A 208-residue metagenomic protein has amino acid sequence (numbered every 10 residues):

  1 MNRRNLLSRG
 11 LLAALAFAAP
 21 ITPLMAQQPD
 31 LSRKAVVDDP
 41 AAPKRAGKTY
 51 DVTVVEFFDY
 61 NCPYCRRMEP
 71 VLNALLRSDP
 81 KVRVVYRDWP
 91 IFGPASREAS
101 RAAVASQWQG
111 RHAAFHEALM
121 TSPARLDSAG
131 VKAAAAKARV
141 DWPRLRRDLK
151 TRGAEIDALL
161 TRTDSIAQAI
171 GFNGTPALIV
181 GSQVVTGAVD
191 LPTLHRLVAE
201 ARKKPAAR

Functional and structural regions predicted by a protein language model:
N2-G93, A154-I170, G174, K203-R208: Extracytoplasmic thiol/disulfide redox context detector
N5, K137-R208: C-terminal cap of thioredoxin/glutaredoxin-like
A16, V55, A102-A105, T121 (+3 more regions): Short, flexible active-site loop motifs that bind/organize anionic cofactors or intermediates
F57-F58, R87-P90, L119-M120, G181 (+1 more regions): Active-site-proximal beta-strand/loop segments in catalytic clefts of secreted hydrolases
P63-R66, G93-R97, S106-G110, R125 (+3 more regions): Soluble non-cytosolic domains of exported or imported proteins
R67, N73, R77, K81 (+6 more regions): Sec-exported extracytoplasmic/periplasmic mature domains
E69-N73, A99-A103, H112, H116 (+6 more regions): Extracytoplasmic/secreted envelope proteins and their assembly/folding machinery, especially bacterial periplasmic
S78-W108, H112-A135: Structural microenvironment flanking redox-active thiols in thiol-disulfide oxidoreductases
